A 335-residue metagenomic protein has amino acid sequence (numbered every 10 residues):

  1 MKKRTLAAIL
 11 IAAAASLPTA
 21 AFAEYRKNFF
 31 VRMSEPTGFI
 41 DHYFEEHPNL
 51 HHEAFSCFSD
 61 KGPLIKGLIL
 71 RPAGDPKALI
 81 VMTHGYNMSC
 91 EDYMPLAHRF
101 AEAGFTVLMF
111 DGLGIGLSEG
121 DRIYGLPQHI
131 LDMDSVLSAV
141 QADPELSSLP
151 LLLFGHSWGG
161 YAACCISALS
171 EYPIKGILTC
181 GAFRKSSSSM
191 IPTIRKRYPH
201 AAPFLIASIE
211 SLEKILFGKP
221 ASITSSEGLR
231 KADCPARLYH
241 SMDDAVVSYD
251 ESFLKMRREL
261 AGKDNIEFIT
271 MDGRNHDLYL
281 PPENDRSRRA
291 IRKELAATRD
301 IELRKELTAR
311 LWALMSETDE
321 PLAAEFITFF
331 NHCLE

Functional and structural regions predicted by a protein language model:
A7-F58, K66-L68, R292-K305: An N-terminal hydrophobic leader/cap segment in hydrolases
Y86-R99, D250: The serine-hydrolase catalytic nucleophile loop
A97-E119: Conserved alpha/beta-hydrolase
I123-P144: Alpha/beta-hydrolase active-site loop
C165-G218: Hydrolase active-site cap/lid region
A232, L238-H240, D244: Short beta-strand/loop motif that positions the catalytic acidic residue of the alpha/beta-hydrolase fold
C234, S248-R258, E283-N284: Short alpha-helix in the alpha/beta-hydrolase fold that links the catalytic acid
E283-E335: Catalytic active-site module of serine/aspartate enzymes centered on a nucleophile-bearing elbow/loop
